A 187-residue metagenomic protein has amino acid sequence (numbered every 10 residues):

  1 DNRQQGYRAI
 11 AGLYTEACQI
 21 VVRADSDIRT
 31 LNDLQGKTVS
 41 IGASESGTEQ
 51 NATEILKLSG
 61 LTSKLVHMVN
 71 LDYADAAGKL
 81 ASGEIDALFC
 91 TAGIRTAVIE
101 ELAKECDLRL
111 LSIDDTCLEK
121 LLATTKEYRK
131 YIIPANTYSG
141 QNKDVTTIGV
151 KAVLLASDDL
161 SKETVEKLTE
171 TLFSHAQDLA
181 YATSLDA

Functional and structural regions predicted by a protein language model:
R3-L13, T137-V145: A structural signal for short loop-to-beta-strand junctions that line the ligand-binding cleft of periplasmic/secreted
Q4-Y7, T15-A17, G36, E105-L108 (+1 more regions): Extracytoplasmic
G6-Y7, K37-S44, V153-D159, A187: Second-shell loop/turn segments in exported
T15-S82: Bilobed "Venus flytrap"/periplasmic-binding protein-like clamshell domains and structurally analogous long
S26, T62-L155, L160-S161: Pocket-lining segment of extracytoplasmic ligand-binding domains
L56-L58, K104-E105, E170-S174: Short, solvent-exposed amphipathic alpha-helical segments in soluble enzyme and RNA/protein-processing domains
S161-T171: Short amphipathic alpha-helical coupling segments at ligand-binding clamshell hinges and other catalytic/signaling
F173-A187: Periplasmic-binding protein-like
